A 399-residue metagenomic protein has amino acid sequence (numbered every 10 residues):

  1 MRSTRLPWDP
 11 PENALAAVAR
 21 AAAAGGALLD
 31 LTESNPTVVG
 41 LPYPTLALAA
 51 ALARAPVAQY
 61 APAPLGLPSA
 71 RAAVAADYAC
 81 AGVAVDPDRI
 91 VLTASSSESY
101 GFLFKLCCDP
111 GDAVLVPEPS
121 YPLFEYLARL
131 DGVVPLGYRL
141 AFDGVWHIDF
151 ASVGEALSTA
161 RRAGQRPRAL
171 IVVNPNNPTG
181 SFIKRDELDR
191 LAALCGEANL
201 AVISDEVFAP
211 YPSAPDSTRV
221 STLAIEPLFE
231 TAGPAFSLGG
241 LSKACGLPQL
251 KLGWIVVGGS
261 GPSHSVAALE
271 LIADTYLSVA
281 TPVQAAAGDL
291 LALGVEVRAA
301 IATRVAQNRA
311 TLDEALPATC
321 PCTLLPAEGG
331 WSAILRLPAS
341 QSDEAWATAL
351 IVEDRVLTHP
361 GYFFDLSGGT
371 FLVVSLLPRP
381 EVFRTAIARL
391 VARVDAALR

Functional and structural regions predicted by a protein language model:
R5-S95, F102, L290-E296, L357 (+1 more regions): N-terminal small-domain helix-loop-helix segment of the aminotransferase-like
A76, A84, S158, S340-Q341 (+2 more regions): PLP-dependent enzyme catalytic core of the Aspartate aminotransferase-like
L106-A128, A141: Conserved PLP-anchoring active-site segment centered on the Schiff-base-forming lysine
D131, E197-A198, D354, A397: Helix C-cap/helix->beta junction micro-motif
F142-S221: Active-site phosphate-binding strand-loop segment of PLP-dependent enzymes
P227-A306, D313-E314, V394-D395: Conserved core segment of the aminotransferase class I/II
G288, V305-D313, T323-L337, G368: Conserved glycine-rich beta-strand-loop-beta hairpin in the small C-terminal domain of fold type I
